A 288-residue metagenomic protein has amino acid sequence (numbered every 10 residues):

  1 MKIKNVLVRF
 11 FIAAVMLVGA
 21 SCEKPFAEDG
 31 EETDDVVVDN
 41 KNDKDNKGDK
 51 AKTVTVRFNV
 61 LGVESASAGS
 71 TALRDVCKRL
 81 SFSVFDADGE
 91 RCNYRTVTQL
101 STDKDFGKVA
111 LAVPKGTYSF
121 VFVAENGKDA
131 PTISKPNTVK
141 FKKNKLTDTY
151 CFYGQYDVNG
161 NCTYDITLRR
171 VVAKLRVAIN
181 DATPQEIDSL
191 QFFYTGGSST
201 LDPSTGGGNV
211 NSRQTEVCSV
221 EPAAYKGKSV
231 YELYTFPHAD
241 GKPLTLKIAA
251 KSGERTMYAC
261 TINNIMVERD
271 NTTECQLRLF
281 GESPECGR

Functional and structural regions predicted by a protein language model:
M1-S21: Sec-dependent bacterial lipoprotein signal peptides
K4-L7, F11, F26, D43-D49 (+1 more regions): Residue-level detector of intrinsically disordered/flexible regions characterized by low predicted structural confidence
V6, V15-M16, V60, K145 (+1 more regions): Acidic/proline-rich low-complexity IDRs
L17-V60, D270-Q276, G281-C286: Bacterial Sec-dependent N-terminal signal peptides
T33, V38, T55-K174, N180: Short, low-hydrophobicity acidic/polar segments
R74-I133, E186-N271: Tryptophan-paired
